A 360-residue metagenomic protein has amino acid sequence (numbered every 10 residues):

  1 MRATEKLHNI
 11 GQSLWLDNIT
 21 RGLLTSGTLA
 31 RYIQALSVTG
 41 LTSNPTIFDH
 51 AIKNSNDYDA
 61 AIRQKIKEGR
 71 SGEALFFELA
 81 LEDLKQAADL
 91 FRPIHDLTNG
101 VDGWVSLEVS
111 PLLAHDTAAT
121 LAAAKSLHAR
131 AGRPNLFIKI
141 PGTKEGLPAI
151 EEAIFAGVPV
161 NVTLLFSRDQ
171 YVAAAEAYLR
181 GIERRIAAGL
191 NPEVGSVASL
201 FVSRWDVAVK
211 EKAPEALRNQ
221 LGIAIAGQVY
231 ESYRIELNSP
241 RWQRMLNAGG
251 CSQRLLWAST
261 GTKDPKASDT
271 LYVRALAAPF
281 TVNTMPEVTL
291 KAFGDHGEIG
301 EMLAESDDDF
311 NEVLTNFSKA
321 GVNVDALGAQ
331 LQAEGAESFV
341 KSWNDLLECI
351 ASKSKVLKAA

Functional and structural regions predicted by a protein language model:
M1-G27: N- or domain-start disorder-to-order transition segments that initiate the globular core
Q12-N18, T39-S43, G103-V109, L136-I140 (+4 more regions): Hydrophobic faces of well-ordered beta-strands that scaffold small-molecule active sites in alpha/beta enzyme cores
I19-R21, T46, S110-A114, P141-E145 (+3 more regions): Active-site beta-loop-alpha junctions enriched in small/polar residues
L23, D116-L121, I140-I154, S167-L179: Active-site-adjacent beta->alpha loops and helix N-cap segments on the catalytic face of soluble alpha/beta enzymes
S37-V38, G132, A149-V160: Glycine-enriched alpha-helix->loop->beta-strand junction motifs that scaffold or abut catalytic
S43, I47-A149: Active-site beta->alpha loop and helix N-cap motifs at the rims of alpha/beta catalytic domains
P159-V288: Catalytic alpha/beta core domains of metabolic enzymes, predominantly
G249-K355: Flexible, acidic glycine-rich loops studded with aromatic residues
